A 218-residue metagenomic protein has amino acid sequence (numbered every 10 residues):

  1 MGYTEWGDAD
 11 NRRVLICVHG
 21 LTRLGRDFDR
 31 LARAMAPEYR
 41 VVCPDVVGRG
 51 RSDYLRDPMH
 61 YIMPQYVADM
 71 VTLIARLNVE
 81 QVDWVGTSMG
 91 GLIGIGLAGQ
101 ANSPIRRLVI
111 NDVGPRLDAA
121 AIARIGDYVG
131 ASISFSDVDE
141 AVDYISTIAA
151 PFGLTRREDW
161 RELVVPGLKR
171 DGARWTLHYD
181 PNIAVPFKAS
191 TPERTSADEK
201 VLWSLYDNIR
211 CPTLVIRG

Functional and structural regions predicted by a protein language model:
G2-R13: Short beta-strand-to-loop junctions in surface cap/lid or active-site-entrance loops
W6, R30-A36, V42-V85: Active-site loop/oxyanion-hole signature of alpha/beta-hydrolase fold enzymes
R12-G20: Short beta-strand element of the alpha/beta-hydrolase
G20-R30, V41: Serine-hydrolase catalytic-loop signature spanning alpha/beta hydrolases and amidase-signature enzymes
R76-A121: Conserved hydrolase catalytic core segment
S136-A189: Conserved alpha/beta-hydrolase catalytic His-Asp/Glu region
K169-G218: Conserved serine/cysteine hydrolase catalytic core
